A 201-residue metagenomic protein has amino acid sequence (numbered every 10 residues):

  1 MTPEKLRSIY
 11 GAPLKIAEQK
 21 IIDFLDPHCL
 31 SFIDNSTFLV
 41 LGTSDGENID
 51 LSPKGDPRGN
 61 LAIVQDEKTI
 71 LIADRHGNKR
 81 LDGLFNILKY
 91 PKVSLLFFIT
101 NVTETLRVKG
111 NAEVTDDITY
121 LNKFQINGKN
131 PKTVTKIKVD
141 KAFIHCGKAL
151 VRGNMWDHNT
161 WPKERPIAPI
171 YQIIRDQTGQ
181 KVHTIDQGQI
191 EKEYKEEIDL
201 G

Functional and structural regions predicted by a protein language model:
M1-G201: Binding-site signature for planar aromatic cofactors or substrates
